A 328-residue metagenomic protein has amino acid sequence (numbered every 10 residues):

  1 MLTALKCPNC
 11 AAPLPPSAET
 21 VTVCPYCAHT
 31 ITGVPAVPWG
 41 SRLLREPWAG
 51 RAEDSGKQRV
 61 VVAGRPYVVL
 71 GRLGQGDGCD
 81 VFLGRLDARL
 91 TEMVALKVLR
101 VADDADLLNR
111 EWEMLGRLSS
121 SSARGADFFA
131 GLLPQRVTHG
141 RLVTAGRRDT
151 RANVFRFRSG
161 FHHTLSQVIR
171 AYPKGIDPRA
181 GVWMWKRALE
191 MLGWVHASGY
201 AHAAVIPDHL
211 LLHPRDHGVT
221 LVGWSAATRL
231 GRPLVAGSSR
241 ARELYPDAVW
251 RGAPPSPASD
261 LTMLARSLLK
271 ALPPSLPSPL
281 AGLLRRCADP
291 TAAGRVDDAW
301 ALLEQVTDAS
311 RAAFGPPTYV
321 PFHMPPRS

Functional and structural regions predicted by a protein language model:
P25-G64, L70: Juxta-kinase regulatory segment immediately upstream of eukaryotic protein kinase catalytic domains
L70-G76: Protein kinase glycine-rich loop
D77-G131: ATP-binding glycine-rich loop module of kinase domains
G131-D177: Conserved structural core of kinase catalytic domains
M184-W185: Activation segment signature within eukaryotic-like protein kinase domains
L192-P214: Catalytic-loop of the protein kinase fold
T220, W224-G282, R286: C-lobe/activation-segment region of protein kinase-like
F314-S328: Regulatory extensions appended to serine/threonine kinase catalytic cores
